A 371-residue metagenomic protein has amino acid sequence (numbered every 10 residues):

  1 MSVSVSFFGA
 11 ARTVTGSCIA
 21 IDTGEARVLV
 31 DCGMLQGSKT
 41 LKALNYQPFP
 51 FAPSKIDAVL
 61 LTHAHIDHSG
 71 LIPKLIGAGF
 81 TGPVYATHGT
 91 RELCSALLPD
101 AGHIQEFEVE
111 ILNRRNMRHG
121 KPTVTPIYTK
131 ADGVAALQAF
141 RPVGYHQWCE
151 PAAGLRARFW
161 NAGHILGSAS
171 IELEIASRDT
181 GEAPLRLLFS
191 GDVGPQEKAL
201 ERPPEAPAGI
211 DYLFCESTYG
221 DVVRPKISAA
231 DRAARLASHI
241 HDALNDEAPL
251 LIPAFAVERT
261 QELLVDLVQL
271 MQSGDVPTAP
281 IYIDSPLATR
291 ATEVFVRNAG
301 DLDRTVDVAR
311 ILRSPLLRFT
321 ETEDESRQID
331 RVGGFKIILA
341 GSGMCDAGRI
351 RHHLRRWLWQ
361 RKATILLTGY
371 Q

Functional and structural regions predicted by a protein language model:
M1-S54, A135-R202, Q328-R331, I337 (+2 more regions): Core dinuclear metal-dependent hydrolase active-site scaffold
A11-T13, T23-G82, A86-Q138, V193-R202 (+1 more regions): Pre-active-site segment of Zn-dependent metallo-hydrolases
V30-C32, I56-H65, I72, V84-T87 (+7 more regions): Active-site neighborhood of phospho(di)ester-bond hydrolases with catalytic His/Asp-centered motifs
T40-K42, A96-G102, E106, S170 (+4 more regions): Short acidic, glycine/serine/threonine-rich loops at helix termini
P53, A78-G79, E205-G209, D275-V276 (+1 more regions): Short, conserved loop/helix-junction motifs that constitute active-site signature segments in enzyme catalytic cores
A101-I165, A299-G334: Metallo-beta-lactamase
A157, N161, S168-E174, G181-L267 (+1 more regions): Functional cores that coordinate and move charged inorganic groups
L236-Q371: Hard-cation-handling environments
